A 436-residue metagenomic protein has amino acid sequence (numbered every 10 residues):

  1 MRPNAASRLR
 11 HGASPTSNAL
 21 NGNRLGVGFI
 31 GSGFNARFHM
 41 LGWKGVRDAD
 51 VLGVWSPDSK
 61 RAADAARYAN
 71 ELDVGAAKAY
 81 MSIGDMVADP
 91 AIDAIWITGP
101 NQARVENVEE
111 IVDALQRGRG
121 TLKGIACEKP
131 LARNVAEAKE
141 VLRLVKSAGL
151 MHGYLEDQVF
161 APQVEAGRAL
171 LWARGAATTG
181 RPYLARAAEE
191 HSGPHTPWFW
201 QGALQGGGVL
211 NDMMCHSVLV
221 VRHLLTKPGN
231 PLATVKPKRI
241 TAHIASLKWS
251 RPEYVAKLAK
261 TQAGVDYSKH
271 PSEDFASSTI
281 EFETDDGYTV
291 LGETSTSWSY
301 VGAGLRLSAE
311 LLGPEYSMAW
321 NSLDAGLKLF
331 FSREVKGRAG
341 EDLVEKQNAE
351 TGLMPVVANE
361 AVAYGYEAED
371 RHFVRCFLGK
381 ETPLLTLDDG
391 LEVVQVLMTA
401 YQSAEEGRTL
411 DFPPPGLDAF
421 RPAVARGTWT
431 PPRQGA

Functional and structural regions predicted by a protein language model:
R2-L72: N-terminal Rossmann-like dinucleotide-binding module
R8-G12, L247-K269, S277-T279, E283-D286 (+4 more regions): C-terminal glycine/acidic-rich active-site capping loop/insertion
T16-A19, A69-V74, V112-G124, A173-T178 (+2 more regions): Alpha-helix termini
N18, G75-K146, Q163: Beta-loop-alpha module in the N-terminal Rossmann-like domain of NAD(P)-dependent dehydrogenases, especially those
T98, S295-T296, E310-G313: Short, well-ordered coil/turn residues at beta-beta hairpins and beta-strand->alpha-helix junctions within
A126-P197, C215-V218: A contiguous active-site-proximal alpha/beta segment in oxidoreductase catalytic domains
H195-G202, N348-G352: The feature captures the short pre-catalytic strand/loop hairpin that immediately precedes and shapes the active-site
P197-G304, D388-E392: Rossmann-like dinucleotide-binding domain that binds NAD(P)(H)
